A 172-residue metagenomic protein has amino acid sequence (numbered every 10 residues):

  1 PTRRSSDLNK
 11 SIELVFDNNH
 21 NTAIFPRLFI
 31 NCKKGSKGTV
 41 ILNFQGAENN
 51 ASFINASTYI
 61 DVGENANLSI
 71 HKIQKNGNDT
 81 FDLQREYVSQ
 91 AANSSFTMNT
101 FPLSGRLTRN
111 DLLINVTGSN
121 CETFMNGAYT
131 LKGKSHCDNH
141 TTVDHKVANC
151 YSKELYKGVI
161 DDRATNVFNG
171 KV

Functional and structural regions predicted by a protein language model:
P1-S5: Short, small-residue-biased leader/transition segments that mark boundaries at the very start of proteins
S6-V172: Conserved beta-strand/loop scaffold segments within soluble protein domains that form the structured core and edges
